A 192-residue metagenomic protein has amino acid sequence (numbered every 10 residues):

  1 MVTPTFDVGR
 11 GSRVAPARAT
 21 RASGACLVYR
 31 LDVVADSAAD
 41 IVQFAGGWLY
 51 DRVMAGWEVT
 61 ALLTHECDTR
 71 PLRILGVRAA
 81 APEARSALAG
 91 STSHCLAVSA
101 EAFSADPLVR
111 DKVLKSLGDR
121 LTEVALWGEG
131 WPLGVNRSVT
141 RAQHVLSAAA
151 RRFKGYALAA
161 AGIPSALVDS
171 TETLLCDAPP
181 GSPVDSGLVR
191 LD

Functional and structural regions predicted by a protein language model:
M1-I74, A79-A80: Extended, compositionally biased accessory segments flanking or bridging domains
G24-L27, V53-M54, L88-S93, S116-R120: Flexible, charged surface loops at secondary-structure boundaries
A25-D32, S93-A97, G130-L133: Glycine-rich, often proline-containing surface loops adjacent to acidic residues and nearby aromatics that form
V34-A38, L63-H65, A97-S104, W127-G130: Structural motif
D68, K115-D119, D192: Flexible, compositionally biased loop and terminal segments
A80-P82, S86-A102, P107: Helix-adjacent hinge/juxtasegments
S104-W127: A short, gly/pro- and small-residue-rich
L121-D192: Glycine-rich, aromatic-bearing surface loops/beta-hairpins
